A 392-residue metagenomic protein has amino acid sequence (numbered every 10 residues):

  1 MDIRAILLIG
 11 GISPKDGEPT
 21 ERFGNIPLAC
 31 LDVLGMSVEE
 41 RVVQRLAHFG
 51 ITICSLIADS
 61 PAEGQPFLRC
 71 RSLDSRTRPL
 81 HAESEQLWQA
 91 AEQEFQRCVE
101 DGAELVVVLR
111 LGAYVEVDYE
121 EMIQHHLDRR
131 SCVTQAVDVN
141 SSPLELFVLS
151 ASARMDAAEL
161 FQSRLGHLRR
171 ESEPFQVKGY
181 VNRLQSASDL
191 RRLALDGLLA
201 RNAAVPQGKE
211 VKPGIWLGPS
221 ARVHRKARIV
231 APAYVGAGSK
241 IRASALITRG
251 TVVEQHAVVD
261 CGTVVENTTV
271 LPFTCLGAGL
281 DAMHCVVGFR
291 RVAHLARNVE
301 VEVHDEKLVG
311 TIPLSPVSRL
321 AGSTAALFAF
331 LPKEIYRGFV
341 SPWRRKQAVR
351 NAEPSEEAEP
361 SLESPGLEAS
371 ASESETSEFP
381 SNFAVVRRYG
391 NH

Functional and structural regions predicted by a protein language model:
M1-L80, S364: N-terminal glycine-rich phosphate-binding loop and ensuing alpha1 helix
I53-D59, Q135-D138, V286: Short internal beta-strands
E63-S141: Conserved beta-loop-beta/alpha segment of the NTase-like Rossmann-fold superfamily that binds/positions NTPs
P143-D156: Conserved beta strand-loop-helix elements of the APE1-like EEP
M155, E159-G250: Extended, small-residue-rich solenoid/repeat segments and analogous flexible loops that form exposed scaffolds
K209-S318, G322: Structural signal for interior beta-strand "rungs" in well-ordered beta-sheet cores of soluble enzyme domains
G288-H392: C-terminal segments of enzyme domains that contribute to small-molecule binding surfaces
